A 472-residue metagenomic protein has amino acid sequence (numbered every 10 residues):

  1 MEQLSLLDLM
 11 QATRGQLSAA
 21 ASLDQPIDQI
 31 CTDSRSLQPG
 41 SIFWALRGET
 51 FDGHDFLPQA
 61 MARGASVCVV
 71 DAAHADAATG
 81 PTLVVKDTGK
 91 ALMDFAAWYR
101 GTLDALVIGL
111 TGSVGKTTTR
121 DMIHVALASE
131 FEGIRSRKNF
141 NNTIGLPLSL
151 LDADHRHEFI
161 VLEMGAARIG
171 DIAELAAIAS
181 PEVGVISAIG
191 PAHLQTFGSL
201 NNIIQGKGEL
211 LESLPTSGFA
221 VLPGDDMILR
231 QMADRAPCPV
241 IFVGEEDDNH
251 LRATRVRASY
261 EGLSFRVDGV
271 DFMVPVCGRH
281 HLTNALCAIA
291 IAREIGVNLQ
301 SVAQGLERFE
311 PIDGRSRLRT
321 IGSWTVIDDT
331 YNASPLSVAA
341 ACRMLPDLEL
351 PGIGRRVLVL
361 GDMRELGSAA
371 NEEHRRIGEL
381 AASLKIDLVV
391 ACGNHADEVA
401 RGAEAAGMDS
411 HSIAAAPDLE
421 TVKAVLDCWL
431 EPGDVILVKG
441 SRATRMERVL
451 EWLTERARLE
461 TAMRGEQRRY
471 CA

Functional and structural regions predicted by a protein language model:
M1-D94, W98, L366, E379-L380 (+2 more regions): N-terminal leader/targeting and accessory segments in enzymes
M1-S18, P39-I42, D52, D121 (+6 more regions): ATP-dependent carboxylate-amine ligase
L9, S41, A60, F95 (+14 more regions): Residue-level signal for inorganic ion chemistry
M10-Q11, A91-F219, G224, R230-A236 (+3 more regions): Phosphate-binding loop of NTP-binding sites
R35, P58-Q59, A173, N201 (+5 more regions): Alpha-helical segments flanking ligand/cofactor-binding loops in enzyme cores
V70-A73, A188, G224, G393 (+1 more regions): Short secondary-structure boundary segments
A78-D87, P237-F242, S410-I413: Active-site regions of enzymes building and remodeling cell-envelope glycoconjugates
T119-H124, R252-D271, G314-R319: Acidic-glycine-rich active-site phosphate/pyrophosphate-binding loop
